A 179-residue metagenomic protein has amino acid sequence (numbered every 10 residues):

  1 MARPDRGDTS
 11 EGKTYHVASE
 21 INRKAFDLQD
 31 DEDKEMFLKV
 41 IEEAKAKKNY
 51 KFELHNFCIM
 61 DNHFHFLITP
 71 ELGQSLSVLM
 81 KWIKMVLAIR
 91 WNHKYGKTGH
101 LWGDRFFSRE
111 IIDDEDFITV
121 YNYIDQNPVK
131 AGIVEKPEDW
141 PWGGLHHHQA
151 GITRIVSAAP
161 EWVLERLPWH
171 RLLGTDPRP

Functional and structural regions predicted by a protein language model:
M1-M60, T69-P179: Short Pro-Cys-Gly-centered "Cys-loop" motif that presents a nucleophilic cysteine in a tight turn
